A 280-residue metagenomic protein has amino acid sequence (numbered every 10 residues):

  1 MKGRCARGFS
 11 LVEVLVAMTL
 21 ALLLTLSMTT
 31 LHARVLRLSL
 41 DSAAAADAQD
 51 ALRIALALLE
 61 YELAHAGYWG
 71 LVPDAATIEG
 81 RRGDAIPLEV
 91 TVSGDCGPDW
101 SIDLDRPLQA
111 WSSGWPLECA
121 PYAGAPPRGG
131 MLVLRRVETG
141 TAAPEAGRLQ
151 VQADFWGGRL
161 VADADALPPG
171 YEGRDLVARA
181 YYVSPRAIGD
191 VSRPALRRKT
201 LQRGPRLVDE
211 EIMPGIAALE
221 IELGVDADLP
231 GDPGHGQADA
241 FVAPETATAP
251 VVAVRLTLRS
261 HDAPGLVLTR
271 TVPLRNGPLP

Functional and structural regions predicted by a protein language model:
K2, R7-Y68: Aliphatic-rich helix starts adjacent to a transmembrane/signal segment
R34-A44, Y182-R206: Short, compositionally biased strand/turn segments that nucleate or flank brief secondary-structure elements
I54, L58, A64-A66, G70-I102 (+6 more regions): Short linear sequence signals and composition-biased patches located at protein termini or domain-edge surfaces
L108-P116: Short linear interaction motifs
E118-Y122, V133, Y182, R197-R198: Structured core elements
Y122-V151: Conserved functional hotspots that engage anionic ligands or polymers and/or phospholipid headgroups
M131, R193-A195, A253: A residue-level signal for beta-strand positions that form part of recognition/binding surfaces within mature
T141-D175: Short N-terminal edge-element motif at the start of the domain
